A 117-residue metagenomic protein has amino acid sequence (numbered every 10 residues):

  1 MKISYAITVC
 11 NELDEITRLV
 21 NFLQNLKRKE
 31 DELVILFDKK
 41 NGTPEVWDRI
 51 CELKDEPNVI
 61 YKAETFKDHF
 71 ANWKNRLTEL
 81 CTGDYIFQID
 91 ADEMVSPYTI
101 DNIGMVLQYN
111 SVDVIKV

Functional and structural regions predicted by a protein language model:
M1-N25: N-proximal low-complexity "stem/linker" segments adjacent to membrane-targeting elements
N21, N75-R76, D101: Active-site phosphate/pyrophosphate- and oxyanion-stabilizing loops and adjacent acidic/basic residues in soluble
N21-A63: Acidic donor-binding segment of Leloir-type glycosyltransferases
D38, I89-A91, Y98: Active-site acidic Asp-centered loop
P44, A71, P97-I100: Structural motif corresponding to alpha-helix initiation and N-cap regions
T65-C81: Glycine-rich, basic loop-to-helix element that forms the pyrophosphate-binding segment of sugar-nucleotide handling
I86: Short aromatic/hydrophobic "clamp" motif used to bind/position activated sugar donors
M94, Y98-V117: Conserved donor NDP-sugar-binding/catalytic core segment of glycosyltransferases
